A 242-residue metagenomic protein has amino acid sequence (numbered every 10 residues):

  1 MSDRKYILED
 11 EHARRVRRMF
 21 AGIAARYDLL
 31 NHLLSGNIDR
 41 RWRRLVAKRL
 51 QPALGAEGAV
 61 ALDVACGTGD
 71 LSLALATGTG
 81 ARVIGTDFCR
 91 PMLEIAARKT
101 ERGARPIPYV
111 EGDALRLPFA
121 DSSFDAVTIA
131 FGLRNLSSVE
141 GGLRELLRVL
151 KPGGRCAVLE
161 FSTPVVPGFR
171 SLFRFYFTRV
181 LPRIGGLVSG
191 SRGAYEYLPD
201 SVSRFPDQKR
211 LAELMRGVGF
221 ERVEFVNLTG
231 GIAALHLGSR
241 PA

Functional and structural regions predicted by a protein language model:
M1-D28, F177, V188: N-terminal, positively charged/glycine-rich alpha-helical extensions of SAM-dependent methyltransferases
R26, G36-G58: Conserved alpha-helix/loop element of class I SAM-dependent methyltransferases that forms part of the SAM/SAH-binding
Y27, V127-T128: Hydrophobic beta-strand segment of the Class I
V60-R116: Class I SAM-dependent methyltransferase SAM/SAH-binding core
L115-A126: A short acidic, Gly/Pro-enriched loop at the edge of an enzyme's catalytic core that lines a small-molecule cofactor
E140-R155: A short glycine-rich, Lys/Arg-flanked "PGG" loop and its adjoining helix->strand segment in the class I
T163-L214, V218, E224: C-terminal alpha-helical "lid/dimerization" subdomain adjacent to the S-adenosyl-L-methionine
A212, V218-A242: Core SAM-dependent methyltransferase catalytic element
